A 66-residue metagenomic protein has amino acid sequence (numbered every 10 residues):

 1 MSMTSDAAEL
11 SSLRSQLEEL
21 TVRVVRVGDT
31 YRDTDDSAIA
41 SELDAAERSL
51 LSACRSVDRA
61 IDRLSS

Functional and structural regions predicted by a protein language model:
M1-D29, D58: N-terminal acidic leader/helix
D29-S66: Short, charge-rich amphipathic interface segments used for partner binding and complex assembly
